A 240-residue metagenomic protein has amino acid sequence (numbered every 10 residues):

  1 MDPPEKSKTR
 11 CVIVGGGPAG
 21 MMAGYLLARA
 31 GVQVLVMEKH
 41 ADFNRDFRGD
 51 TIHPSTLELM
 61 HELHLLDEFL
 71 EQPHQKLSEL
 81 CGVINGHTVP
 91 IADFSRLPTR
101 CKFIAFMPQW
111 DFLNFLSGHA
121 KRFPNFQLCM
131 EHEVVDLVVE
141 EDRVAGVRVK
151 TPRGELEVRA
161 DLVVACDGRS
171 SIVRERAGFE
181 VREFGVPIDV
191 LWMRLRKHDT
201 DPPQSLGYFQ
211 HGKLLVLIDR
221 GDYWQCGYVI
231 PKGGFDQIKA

Functional and structural regions predicted by a protein language model:
P3-A19: Beta1/beta-strand and adjacent pyrophosphate-binding region of the FAD-binding site in flavoprotein oxidoreductases
G15-G20, D161, D167-G168: Conserved phosphate-binding and hydrolysis motifs of nucleotide-dependent enzymes
A28-R48: Glycine-rich FAD pyrophosphate-binding loop
H53-H119: Active-site-adjacent segment of FAD-dependent monooxygenases/related oxidoreductases
M130-V144: A conserved short coil-to-beta-strand element within the FAD-binding core of flavoproteins
D142-V144, R148-L156, L162-A240: Conserved FAD-binding catalytic core of PHBH/FMO-like flavoproteins
